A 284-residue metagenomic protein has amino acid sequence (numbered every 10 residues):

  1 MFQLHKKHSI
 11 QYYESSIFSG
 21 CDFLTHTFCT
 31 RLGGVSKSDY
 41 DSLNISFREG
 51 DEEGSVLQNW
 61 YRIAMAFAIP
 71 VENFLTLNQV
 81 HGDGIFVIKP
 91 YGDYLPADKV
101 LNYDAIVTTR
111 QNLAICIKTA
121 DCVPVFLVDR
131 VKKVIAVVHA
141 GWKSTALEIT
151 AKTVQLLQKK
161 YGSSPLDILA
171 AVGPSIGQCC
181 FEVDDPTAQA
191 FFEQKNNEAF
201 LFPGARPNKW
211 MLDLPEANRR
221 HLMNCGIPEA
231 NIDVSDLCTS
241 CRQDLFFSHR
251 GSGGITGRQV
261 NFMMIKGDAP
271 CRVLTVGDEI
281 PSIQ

Functional and structural regions predicted by a protein language model:
M1-Q284: Active-site microenvironment for binding and transforming phosphate-containing groups
